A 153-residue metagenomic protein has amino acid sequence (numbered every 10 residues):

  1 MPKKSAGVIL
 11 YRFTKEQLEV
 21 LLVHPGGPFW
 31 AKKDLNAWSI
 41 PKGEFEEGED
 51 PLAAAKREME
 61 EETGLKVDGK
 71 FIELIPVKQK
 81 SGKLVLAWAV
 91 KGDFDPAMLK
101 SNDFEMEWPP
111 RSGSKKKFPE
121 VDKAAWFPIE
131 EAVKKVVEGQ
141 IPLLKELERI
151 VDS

Functional and structural regions predicted by a protein language model:
M1-S39, W88: N-terminal strand-loop-strand
K15-Q17, G27-W30, E46, S81-G82 (+1 more regions): Short, charged/polar surface micro-motifs in flexible loops or helix N-caps
S39-L74, P128: The catalytic Nudix box helix
P76-G113, A125, L147-E148: Active-site-adjacent beta-strand/loop module that shapes the phosphate/pyrophosphate-binding cleft
S114-E130: Alpha-helix-centered segments that form part of catalytic cores
I129-S153: Charged phosphate-binding loop/patch that engages nucleotide di/tri-phosphates or the phosphate backbone of nucleic
